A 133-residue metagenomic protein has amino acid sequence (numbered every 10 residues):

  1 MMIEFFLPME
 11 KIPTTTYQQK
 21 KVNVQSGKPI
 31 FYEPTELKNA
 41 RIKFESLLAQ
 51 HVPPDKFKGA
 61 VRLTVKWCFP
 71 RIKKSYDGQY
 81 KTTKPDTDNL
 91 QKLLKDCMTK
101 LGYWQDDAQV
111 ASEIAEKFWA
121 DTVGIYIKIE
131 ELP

Functional and structural regions predicted by a protein language model:
M1-P133: Acidic, proline/glycine-enriched N-terminal capping motif
